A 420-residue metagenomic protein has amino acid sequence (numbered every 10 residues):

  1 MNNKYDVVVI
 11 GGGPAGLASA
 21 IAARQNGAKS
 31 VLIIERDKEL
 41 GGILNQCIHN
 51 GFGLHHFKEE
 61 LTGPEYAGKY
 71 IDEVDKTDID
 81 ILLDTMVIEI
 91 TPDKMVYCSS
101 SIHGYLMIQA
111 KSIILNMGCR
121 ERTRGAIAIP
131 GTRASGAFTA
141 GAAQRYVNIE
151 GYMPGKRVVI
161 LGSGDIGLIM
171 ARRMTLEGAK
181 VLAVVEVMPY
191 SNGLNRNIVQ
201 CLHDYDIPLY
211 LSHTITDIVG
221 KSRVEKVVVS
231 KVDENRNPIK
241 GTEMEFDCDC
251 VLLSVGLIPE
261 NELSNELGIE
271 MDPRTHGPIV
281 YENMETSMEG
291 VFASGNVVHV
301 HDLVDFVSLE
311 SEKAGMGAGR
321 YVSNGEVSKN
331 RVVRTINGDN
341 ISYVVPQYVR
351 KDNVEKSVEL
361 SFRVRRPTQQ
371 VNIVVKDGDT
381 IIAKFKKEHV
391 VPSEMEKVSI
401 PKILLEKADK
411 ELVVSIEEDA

Functional and structural regions predicted by a protein language model:
M1-D6, L83, G319-A420: Rossmann-like nucleotide/phosphate-binding core characteristic of flavoprotein oxidoreductases
M1-I10, G68-R157, D233-G241, L252 (+1 more regions): FAD-binding core/adjacent interface of flavoenzyme oxidoreductases
Y5-K69, P154-Q200: Beta1-alpha1 glycine-rich phosphate/pyrophosphate-binding loop at the start of Rossmann-like nucleotide-binding domains
S30, D80, G136, K180-A183 (+3 more regions): Conserved beta-strand segments of alpha/beta enzyme cores
V74-T91, V96-C98, T175-E262, K356-H389: A Rossmann-like FAD-binding core segment of flavoenzymes
L106, L115-L209, T216-V219, R223 (+1 more regions): Predominantly flavin-linked oxidoreductase catalytic cores and closely associated redox partners
L115, A137-V147, C250-H301: FAD-site-proximal beta/loop scaffold in flavoenzymes
S294-G338: A conserved FAD-binding loop/helix module that cradles the flavin
